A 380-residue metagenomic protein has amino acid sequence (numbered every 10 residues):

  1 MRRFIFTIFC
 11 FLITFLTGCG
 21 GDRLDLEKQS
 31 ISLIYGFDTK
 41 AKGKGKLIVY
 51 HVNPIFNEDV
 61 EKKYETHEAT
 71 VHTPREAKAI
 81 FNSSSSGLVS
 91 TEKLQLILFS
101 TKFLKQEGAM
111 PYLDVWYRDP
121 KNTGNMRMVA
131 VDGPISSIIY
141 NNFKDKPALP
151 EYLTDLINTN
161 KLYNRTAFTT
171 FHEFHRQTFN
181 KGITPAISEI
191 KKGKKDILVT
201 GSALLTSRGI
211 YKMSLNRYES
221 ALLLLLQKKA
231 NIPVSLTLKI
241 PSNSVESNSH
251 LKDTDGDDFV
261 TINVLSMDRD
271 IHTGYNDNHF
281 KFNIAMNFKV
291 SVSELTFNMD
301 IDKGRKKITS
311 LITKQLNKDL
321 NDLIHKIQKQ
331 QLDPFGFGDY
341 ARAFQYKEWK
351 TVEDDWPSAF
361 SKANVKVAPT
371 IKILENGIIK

Functional and structural regions predicted by a protein language model:
R3-T7, F11-K380: Membrane-proximal alpha-helical signals and transmembrane carboxylates
